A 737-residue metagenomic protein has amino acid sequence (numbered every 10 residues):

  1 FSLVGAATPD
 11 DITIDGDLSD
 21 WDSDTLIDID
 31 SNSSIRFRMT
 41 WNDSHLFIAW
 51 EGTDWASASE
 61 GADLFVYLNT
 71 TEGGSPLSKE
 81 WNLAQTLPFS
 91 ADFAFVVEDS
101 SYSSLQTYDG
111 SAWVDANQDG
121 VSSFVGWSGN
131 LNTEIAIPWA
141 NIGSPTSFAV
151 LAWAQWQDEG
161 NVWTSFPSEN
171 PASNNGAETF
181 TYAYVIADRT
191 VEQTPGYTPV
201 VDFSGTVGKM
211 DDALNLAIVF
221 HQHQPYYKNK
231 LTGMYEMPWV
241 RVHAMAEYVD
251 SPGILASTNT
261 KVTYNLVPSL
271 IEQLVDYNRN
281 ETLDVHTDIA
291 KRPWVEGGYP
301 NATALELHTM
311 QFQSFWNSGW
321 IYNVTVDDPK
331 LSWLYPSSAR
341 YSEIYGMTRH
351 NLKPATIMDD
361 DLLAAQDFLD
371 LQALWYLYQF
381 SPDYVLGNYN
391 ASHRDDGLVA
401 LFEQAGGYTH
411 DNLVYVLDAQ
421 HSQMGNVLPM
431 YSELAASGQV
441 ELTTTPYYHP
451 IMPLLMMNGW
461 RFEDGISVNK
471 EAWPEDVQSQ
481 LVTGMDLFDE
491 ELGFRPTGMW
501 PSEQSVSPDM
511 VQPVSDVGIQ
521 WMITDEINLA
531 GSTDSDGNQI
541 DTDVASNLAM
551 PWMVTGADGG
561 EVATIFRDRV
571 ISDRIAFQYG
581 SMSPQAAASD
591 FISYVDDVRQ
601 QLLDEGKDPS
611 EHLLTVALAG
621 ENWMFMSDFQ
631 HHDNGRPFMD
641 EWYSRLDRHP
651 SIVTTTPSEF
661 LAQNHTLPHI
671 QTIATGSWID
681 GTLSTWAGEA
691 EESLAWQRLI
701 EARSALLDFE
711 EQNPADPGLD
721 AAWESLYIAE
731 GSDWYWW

Functional and structural regions predicted by a protein language model:
F1-A7, I48: Secretory targeting signatures
T8-P9, T13-S19, S57-L131, G176-E178 (+1 more regions): Extracellular/luminal beta-rich ligand-recognition and adhesion surfaces characterized by aromatic-Gly/Pro-enriched
G16, H45-T53, T133-W139, T445: Short, well-ordered beta-strand segments enriched in hydrophobic/aromatic residues
W127-N175: Ser/Thr/Pro-rich, low-complexity mucin-like regions that serve as glycosylated stalks/linkers or repetitive adhesive
F203-G397, Q539-W737: Active-site and substrate-binding clefts of carbohydrate-active enzymes
D360-A373, D418-P446, N458-G459: Structured, charged N-terminal subsegments at the starts of enzyme catalytic cores and at intra-chain domain/subunit
I466-P501, D596-A617: CE4/NodB-like, metal-dependent polysaccharide N-deacetylase domain that modifies extracellular/periplasmic N-acetylated
S479-T542, P609, N622-W642: Catalytic domains of cell-wall/extracellular-matrix polysaccharide-remodeling enzymes, centered on de-N-acetylation
